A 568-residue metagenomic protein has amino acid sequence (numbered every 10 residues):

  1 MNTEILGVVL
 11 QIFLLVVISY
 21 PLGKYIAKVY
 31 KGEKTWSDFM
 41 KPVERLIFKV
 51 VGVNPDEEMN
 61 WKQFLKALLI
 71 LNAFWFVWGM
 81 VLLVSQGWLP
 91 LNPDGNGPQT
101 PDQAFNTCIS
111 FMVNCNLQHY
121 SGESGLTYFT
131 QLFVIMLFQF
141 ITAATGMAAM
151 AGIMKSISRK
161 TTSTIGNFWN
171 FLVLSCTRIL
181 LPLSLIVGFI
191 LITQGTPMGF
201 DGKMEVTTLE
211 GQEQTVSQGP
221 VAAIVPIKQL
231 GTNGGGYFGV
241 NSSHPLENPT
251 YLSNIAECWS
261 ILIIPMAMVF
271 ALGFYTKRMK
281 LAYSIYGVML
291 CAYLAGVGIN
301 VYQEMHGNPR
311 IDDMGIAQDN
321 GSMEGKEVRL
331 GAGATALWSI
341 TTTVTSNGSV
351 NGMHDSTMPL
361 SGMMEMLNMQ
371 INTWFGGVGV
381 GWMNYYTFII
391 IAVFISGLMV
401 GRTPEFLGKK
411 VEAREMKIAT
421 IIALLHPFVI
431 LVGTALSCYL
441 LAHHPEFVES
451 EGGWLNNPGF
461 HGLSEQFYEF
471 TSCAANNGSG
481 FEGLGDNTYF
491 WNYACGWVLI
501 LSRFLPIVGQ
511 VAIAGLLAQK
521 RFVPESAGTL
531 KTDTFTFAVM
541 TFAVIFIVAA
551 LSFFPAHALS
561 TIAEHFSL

Functional and structural regions predicted by a protein language model:
M1-N106, T161-T162, G166, N170-T207 (+2 more regions): N-terminal alpha-helical transmembrane segments of multi-pass membrane transport and channel/translocase proteins
L22, Q303, I395, S437-L440 (+2 more regions): Membrane-helix cytosolic exit motif
K66-F76, F138-A148, E257-V269, G381-I395 (+2 more regions): Hydrophobic alpha-helical transmembrane segments
L68-L82, L174-P197, I261-I264, G273 (+5 more regions): Selective recognition of specific alpha-helical transmembrane segments in multi-pass small-molecule
P90-V134, P197-W259, D312-V380, V448-L501 (+1 more regions): P-loop potassium selectivity filter motif centered on the GYG triad
L126-F200, L252-A282: A conserved hydrophobic secondary-structure block that centers on an alpha-helix together with its immediately flanking
A271-T276, L398-E412, A512-D533: Alpha-helical transmembrane segments
T387-I391, S396, V400, I418-N457 (+3 more regions): C-terminal catalytic subdomain
